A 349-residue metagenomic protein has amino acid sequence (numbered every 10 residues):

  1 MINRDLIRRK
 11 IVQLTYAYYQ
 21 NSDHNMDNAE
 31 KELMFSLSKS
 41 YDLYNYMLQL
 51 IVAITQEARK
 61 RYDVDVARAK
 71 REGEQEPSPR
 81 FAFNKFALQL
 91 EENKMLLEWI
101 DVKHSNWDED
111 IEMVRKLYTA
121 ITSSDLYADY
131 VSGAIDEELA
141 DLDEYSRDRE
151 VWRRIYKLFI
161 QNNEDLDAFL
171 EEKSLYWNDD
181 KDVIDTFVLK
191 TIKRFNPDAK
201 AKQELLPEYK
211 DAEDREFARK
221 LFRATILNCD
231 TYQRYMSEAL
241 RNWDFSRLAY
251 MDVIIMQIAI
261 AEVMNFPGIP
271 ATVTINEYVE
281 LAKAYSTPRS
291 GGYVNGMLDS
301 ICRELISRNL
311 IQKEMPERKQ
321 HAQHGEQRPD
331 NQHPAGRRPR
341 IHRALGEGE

Functional and structural regions predicted by a protein language model:
M1-E349: Class I Rossmann-like S-adenosyl-L-methionine
